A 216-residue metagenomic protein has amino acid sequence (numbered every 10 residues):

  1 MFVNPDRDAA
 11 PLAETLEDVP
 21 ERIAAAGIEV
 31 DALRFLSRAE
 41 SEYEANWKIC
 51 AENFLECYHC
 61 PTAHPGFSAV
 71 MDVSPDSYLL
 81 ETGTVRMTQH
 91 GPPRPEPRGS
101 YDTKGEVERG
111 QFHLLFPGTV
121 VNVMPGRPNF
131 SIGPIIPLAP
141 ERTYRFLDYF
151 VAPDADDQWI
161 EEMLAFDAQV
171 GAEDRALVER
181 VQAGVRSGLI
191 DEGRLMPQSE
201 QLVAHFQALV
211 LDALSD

Functional and structural regions predicted by a protein language model:
M1-D216: C-terminal catalytic domain of Rieske-type non-heme iron oxygenases
